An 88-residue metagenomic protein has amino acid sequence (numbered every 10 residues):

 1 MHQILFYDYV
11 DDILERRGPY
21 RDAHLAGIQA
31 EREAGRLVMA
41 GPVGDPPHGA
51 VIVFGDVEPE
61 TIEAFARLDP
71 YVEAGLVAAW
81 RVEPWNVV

Functional and structural regions predicted by a protein language model:
M1-V88: Conserved, structured core segments of small domains
